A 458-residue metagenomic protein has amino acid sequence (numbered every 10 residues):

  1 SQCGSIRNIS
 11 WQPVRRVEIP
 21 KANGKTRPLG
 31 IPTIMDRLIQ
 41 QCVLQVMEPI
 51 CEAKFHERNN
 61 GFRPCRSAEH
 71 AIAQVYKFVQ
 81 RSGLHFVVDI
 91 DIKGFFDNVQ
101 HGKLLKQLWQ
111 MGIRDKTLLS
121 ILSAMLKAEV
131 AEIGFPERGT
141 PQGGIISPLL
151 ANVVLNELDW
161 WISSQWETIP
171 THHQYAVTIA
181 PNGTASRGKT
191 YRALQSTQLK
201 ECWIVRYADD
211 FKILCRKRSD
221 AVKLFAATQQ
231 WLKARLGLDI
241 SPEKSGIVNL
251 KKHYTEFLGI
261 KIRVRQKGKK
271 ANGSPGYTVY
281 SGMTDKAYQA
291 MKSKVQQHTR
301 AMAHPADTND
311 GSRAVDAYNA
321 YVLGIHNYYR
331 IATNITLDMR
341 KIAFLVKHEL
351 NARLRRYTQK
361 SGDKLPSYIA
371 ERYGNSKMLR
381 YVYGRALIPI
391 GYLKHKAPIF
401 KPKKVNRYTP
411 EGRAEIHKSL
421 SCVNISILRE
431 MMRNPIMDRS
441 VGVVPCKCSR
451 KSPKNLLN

Functional and structural regions predicted by a protein language model:
C3-V17, K54-R58, R63-R66, H70-P242 (+2 more regions): Conserved polymerase palm-domain catalytic core
I34-C42, F86: Duplex nucleic acid-engaging cores and interfaces of nucleic-acid transaction enzymes
I39-M47, L150-V154: Active/ligand-binding-proximal structured segments within catalytic/core domains that scaffold catalytic residues
Q45-R58, A397: Charged boundary/loop elements
K127, E132, L236-D307, A314 (+1 more regions): A conserved non-catalytic segment of reverse transcriptases and RNA-directed RNA polymerases corresponding to the late
A314-I369, Y373: Non-catalytic, peripheral interaction segments enriched in hydrophobic/basic residues
I342, L354-G442: Extended C-terminal regions of large enzymes
S440-N458: Histidine-centered nuclease catalytic patch
